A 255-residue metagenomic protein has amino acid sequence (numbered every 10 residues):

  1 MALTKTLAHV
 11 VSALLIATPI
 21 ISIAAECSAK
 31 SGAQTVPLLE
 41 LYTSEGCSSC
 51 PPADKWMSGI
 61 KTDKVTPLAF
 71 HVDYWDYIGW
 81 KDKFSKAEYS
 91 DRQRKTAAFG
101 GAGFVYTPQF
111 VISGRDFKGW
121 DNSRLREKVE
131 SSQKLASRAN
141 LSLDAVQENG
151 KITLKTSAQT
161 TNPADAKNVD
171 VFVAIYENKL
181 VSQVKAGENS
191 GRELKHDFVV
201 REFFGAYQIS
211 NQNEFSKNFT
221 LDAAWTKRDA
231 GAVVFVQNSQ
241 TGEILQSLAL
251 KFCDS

Functional and structural regions predicted by a protein language model:
M1-L3, P19-I23, C50: Hydrophobic, helix-prone linear segments
M1-V11: Bacterial N-terminal signal peptides that target proteins for export
H9-P19: Bacterial N-terminal signal peptides
I23-Y106: Active-site-proximal cofactor/substrate-binding loop regions of enzyme domains
K81-G103, Q109, R115-S255: Short, conserved sequence motifs used for protein processing/export or organelle targeting and for catalysis
